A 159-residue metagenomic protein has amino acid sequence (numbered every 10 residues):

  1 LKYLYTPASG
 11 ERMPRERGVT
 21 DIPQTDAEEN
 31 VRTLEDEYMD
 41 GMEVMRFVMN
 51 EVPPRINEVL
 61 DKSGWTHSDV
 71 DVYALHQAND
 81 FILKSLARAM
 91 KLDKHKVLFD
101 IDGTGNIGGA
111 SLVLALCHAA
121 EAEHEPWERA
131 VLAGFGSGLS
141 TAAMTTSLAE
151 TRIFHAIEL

Functional and structural regions predicted by a protein language model:
L1-N50, P54, F135, S147-L159: Condensing-enzyme catalytic core mediating Claisen C-C bond formation in acyl metabolism
P23-A27, V31-E35, D40, E58-D61 (+3 more regions): Amphipathic, alpha-helical segments enriched in basic
M49, P53-I56, D71-L159: Claisen-condensing/thiolase-fold acyl-transfer catalytic domains that form or cleave C-C bonds in fatty acid
L60-S63, A120: Structural motif corresponding to the C-terminal cap of alpha-helices
G64-D69: Short, surface-exposed connector motifs at secondary-structure boundaries
